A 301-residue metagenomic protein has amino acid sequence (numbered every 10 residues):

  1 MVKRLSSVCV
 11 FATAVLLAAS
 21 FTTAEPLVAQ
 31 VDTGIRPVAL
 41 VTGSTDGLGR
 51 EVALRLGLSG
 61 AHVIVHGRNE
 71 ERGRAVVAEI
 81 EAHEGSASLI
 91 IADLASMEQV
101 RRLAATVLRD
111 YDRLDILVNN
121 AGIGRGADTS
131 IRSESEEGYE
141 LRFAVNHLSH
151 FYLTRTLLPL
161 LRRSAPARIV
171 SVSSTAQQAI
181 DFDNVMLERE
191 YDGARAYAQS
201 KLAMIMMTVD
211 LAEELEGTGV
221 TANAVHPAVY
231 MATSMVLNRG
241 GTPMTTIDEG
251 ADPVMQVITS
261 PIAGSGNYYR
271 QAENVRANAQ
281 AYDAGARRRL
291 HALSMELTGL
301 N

Functional and structural regions predicted by a protein language model:
I35, A82-S86, T106-N119, R125-S135: A glycine-rich helix->loop->beta "capping" turn within Rossmann-like NAD(P)(H)-dependent oxidoreductase domains
T45-D46, N69: Conserved glycine-rich cofactor-binding loop
G49-R50: N-terminal Rossmann-fold NAD(P) dinucleotide-binding loop
G60-A75: Conserved glycine-rich Rossmann-like NAD(P)H-binding loop of the short-chain dehydrogenase/reductase
E70, I90-A105: The beta1-alpha1 cofactor-binding region of Rossmann-like NAD(H)/NADP(H)-dependent oxidoreductases
G122-F143, R162-V220, H226-T242: Catalytic loop of short-chain dehydrogenase/reductase
G241-A279, A284-R288: C-terminal helical subdomain
